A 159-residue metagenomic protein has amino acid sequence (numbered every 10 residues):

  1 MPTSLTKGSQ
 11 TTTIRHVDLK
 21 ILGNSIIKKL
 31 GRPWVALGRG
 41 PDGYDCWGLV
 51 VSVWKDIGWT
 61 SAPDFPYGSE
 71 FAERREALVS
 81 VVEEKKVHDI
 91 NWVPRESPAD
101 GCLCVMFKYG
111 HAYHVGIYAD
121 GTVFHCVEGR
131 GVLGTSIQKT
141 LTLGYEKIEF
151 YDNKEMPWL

Functional and structural regions predicted by a protein language model:
P2-P33, I137-L159: Non-catalytic ligand/cofactor/substrate-binding and regulatory segments of enzyme domains
L5, T12, D18, F65-K139: ...with weaker cross-activation on analogous glycine-rich loops/strands in unrelated enzymes
L30, S61, L133: Glycine-rich, flexible loop/turn motifs
W34-G38, S61-P66: Surface-exposed patches in mature extracellular/periplasmic domains of secreted proteins
L37-I57: Active-site nucleophilic cysteine motif
P41, R130, P157: Residue-level detector of flexible, active-site-proximal loop/helix-junction positions within diverse enzyme catalytic
K55-A62, F124: Bacterial peptidoglycan biogenesis and beta-lactam-recognition machinery
